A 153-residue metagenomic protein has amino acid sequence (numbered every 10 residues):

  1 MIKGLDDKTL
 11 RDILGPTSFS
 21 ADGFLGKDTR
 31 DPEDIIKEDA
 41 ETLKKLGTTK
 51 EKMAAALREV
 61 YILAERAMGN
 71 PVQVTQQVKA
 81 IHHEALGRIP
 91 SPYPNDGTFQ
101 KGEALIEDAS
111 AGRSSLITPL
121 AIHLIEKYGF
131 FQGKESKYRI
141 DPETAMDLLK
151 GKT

Functional and structural regions predicted by a protein language model:
M1-T153: Alpha-helical interaction/linker modules in multidomain eukaryotic proteins
